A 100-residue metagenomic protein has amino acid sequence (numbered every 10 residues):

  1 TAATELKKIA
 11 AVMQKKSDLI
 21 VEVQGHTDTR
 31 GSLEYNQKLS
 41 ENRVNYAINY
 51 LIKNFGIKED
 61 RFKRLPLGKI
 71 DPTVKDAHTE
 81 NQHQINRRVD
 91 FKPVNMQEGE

Functional and structural regions predicted by a protein language model:
T1-V12, T27-E34: Short, solvent-exposed beta-strand/turn patches at coil↔beta or beta↔helix junctions that act as interaction loops
V12-K15, Y50: Alpha-helical scaffold elements within enzyme catalytic domains, especially in hydrolases
K16-I20: Extended extracellular/luminal ectodomain segments enriched in beta-structured repeat modules
Q24-E100: Periplasmic OmpA-like peptidoglycan-binding domain that tethers envelope proteins to the cell wall
